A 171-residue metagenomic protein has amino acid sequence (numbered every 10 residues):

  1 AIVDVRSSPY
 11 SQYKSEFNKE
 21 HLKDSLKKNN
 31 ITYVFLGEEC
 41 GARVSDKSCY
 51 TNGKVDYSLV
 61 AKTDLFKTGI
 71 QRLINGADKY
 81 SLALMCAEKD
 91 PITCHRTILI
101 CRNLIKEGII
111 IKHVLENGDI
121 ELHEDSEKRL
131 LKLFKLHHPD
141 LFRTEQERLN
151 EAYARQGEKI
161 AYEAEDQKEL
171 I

Functional and structural regions predicted by a protein language model:
A1-I171: Residues lining hydrophobic/aromatic ligand-binding pockets adjacent to catalytic sites
